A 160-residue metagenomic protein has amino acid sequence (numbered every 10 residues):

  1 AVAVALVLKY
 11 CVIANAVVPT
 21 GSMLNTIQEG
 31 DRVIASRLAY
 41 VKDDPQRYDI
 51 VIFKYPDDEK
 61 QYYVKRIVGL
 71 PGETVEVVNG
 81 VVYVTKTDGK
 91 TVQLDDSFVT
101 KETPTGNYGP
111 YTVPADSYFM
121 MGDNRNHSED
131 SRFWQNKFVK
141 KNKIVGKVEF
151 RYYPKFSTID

Functional and structural regions predicted by a protein language model:
A1-C11: Hydrophobic membrane-insertion alpha-helices, especially the h-region of bacterial N-terminal signal peptides
C11, A16, N25, E29-D160: Soluble "head" domains of membrane/secretory-pathway proteins
